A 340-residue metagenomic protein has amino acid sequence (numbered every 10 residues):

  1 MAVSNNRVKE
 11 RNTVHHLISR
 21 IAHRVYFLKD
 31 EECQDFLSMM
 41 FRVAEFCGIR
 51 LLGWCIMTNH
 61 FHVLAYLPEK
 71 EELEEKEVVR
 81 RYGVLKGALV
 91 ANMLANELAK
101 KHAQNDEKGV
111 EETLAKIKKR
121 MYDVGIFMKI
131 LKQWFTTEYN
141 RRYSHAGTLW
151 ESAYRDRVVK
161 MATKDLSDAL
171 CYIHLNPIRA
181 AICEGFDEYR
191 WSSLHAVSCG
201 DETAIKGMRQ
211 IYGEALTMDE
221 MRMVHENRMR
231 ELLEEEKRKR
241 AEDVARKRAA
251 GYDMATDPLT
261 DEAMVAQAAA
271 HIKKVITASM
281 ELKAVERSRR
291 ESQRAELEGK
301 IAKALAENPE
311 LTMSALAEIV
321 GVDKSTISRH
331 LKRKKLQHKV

Functional and structural regions predicted by a protein language model:
M1-T58, Y66-V340: Short Pro-Cys-Gly-centered "Cys-loop" motif that presents a nucleophilic cysteine in a tight turn
